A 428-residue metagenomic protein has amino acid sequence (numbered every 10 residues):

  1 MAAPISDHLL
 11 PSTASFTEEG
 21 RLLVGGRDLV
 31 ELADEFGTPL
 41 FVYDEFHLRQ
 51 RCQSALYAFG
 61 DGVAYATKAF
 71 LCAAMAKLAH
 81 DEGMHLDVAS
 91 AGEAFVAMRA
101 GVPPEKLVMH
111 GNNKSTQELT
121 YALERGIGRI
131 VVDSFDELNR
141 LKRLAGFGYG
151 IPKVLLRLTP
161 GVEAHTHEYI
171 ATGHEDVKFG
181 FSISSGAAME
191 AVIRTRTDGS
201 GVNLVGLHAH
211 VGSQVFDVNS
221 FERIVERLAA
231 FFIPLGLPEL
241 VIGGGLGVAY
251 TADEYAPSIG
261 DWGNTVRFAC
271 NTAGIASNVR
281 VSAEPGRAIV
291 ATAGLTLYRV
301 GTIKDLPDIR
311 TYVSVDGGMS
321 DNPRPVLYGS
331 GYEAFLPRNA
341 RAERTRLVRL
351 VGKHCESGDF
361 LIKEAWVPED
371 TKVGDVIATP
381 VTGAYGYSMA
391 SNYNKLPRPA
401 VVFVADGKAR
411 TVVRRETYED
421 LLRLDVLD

Functional and structural regions predicted by a protein language model:
M1-K153, M189, T197-N203, G407-D428: A charged N-terminal "starter" segment
A2-P4, L144, P160-K304, V367 (+2 more regions): Active-site loop/helix belt of alpha/beta enzymes
S12-A14, G20, R27, T38-F41 (+16 more regions): Flexible, active-site-adjacent loop/turn segments at secondary-structure boundaries
D28, L32, D44-H47, R51 (+18 more regions): General structural feature for long, well-ordered alpha-helical segments within catalytic domains of soluble enzymes
H47, K68-C72, A91-E93, N112-K114 (+8 more regions): Active-site beta-loop-alpha junctions enriched in small/polar residues
G62-A64, G83-H85, K106-V108, R129 (+7 more regions): Structural preference for beta-strand elements that scaffold enzyme active sites
M75-A76, A97-M98, L119, L141-K142 (+4 more regions): Short glycine-/acidic-enriched loop or helix-start segments at secondary-structure transitions that form or flank
N278-D428: Charged (often Lys/Glu-rich) extended helix/loop segments that serve as interaction or gating elements
